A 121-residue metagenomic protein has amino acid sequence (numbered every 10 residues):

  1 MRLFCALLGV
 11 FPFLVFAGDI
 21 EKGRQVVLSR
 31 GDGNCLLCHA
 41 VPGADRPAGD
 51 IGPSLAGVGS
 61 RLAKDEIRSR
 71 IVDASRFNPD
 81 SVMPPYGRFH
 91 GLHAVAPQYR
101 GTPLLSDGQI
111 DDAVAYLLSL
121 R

Functional and structural regions predicted by a protein language model:
C5-L14: Bacterial N-terminal signal peptides
F13-R30, A44, P53, R121: Electrostatic cytochrome c docking/interface patches
I20, D32, L62, N78-P79 (+1 more regions): Short sequence/structural segments immediately N-terminal
E21-L36, A48-G49, P103-D107: Sequence context surrounding c-type heme c attachment/ligation sites in exported
G23, D32-P42, I67, A113 (+1 more regions): The canonical Cys-X-X-Cys-His
L28, A40-D73, D80-A96: Gly/Gly-Pro-rich "capping" loops immediately C-terminal to redox-active cysteine motifs in periplasmic/lumenal
D65, R88-R121: C-terminal capping alpha-helices of c-type cytochrome domains
